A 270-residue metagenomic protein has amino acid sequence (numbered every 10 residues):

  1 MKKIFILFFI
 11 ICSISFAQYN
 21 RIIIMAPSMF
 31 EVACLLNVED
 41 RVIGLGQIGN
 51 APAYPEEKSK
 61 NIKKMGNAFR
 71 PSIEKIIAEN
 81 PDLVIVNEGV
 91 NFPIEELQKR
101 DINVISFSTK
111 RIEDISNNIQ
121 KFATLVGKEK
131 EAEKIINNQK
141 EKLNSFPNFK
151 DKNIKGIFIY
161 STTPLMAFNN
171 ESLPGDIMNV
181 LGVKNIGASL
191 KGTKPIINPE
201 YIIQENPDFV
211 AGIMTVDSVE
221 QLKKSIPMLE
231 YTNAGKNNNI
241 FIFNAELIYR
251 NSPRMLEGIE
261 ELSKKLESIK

Functional and structural regions predicted by a protein language model:
I4-S15: Sec-dependent N-terminal signal peptides
N20-L36, K130-L181: Basic- and aromatic-lined ligand-binding clefts that recognize polyanionic substrates
N20-R21, S116-T124, E133-N137, N144-F149 (+1 more regions): Structured C-terminal subdomain patch of bacterial secreted/periplasmic proteins
R21-E79, L83-G89, I186: A short, structured surface patch at a secondary-structure boundary
A26, E88, T163, L190 (+2 more regions): Short secondary-structure boundary segments
G49-A51, A167-K194: Alpha-helical, coiled-coil/dimerization segments enriched in small aliphatic residues
S72-V86, I102, N198-G212: Proline-aspartate-enriched helix->loop->beta-strand connector
G89-K121: Flexible loop/hinge segments that line or gate small-molecule binding clefts
